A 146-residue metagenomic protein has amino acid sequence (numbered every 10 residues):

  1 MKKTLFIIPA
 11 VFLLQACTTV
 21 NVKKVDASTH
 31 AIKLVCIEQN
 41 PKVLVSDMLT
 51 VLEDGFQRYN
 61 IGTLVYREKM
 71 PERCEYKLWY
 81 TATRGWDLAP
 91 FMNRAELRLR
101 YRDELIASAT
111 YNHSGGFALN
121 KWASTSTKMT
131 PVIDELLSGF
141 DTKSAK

Functional and structural regions predicted by a protein language model:
T4-P9, Q15-G62, T142-K146: A structural "domain/chain start" motif
T18-A27, G62, A109, H113-K146: C-terminal/domain-edge helix-coil "capping" segments
K33, Y59, Y76, N93-A95: Envelope-exposed proteins and targeting segments
N40, L44, M48, L88-A89 (+1 more regions): Extracytoplasmic/periplasmic, Sec-exported soluble proteins
L49, E53, R94, S126-I133: Extracytoplasmic/secreted envelope proteins and their assembly/folding machinery, especially bacterial periplasmic
V65-R84, P90: A short, hydrophobic beta-strand-centered structural micro-motif
A89-G115: Amphipathic beta-strand/beta-sheet edge segments enriched in Tyr/Trp
